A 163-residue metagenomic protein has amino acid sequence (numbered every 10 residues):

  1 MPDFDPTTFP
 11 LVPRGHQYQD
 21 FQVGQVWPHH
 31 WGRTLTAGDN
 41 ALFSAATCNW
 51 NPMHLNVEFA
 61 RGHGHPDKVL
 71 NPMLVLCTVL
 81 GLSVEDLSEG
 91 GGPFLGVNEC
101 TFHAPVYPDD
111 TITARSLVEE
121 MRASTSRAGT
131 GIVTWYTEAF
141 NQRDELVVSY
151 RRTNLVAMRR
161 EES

Functional and structural regions predicted by a protein language model:
M1-V23, P105-T111, R115-S163: HotDog/MaoC-like acyl-thioester-processing domains
P2-V97, V148, E161-S163: Hot-dog-fold acyl-thioester-processing enzymes
R33-T36, T101, L117-R122: Short, charged beta-turn/beta-strand-edge "cap" motif at the junction between a beta-strand and an adjacent loop
E89-L95, F102-P108, A114: Mid-chain, well-packed structural core segment of small domains
